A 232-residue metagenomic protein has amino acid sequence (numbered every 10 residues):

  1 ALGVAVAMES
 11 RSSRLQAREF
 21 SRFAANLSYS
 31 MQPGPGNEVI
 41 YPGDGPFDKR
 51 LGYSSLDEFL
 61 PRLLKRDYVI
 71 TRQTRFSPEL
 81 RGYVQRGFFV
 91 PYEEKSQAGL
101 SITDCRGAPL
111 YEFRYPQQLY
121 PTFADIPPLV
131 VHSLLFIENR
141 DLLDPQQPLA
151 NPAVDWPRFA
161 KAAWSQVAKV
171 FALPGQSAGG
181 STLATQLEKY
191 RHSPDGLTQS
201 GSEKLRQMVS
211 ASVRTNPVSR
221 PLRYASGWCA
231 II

Functional and structural regions predicted by a protein language model:
G3-V6, R11-S13, F20-I232: Peptidoglycan glycan-strand catalytic modules in the bacterial/periplasmic cell-wall system
